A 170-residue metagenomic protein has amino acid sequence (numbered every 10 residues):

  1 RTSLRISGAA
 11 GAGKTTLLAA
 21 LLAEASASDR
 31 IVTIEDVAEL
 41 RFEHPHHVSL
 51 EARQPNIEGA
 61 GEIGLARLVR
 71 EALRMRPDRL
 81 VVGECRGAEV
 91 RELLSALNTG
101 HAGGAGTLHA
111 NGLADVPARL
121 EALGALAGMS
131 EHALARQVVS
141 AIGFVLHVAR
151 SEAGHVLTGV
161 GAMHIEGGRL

Functional and structural regions predicted by a protein language model:
S3: Walker A (P-loop) ATP-phosphate-binding motif of ABC ATPase nucleotide-binding domains
I6: Hydrophobic anchor at the beta1->P-loop junction of P-loop NTPases
G11: Walker A (P-loop) phosphate-binding loop of P-loop NTPases
K14: Conserved lysine of the Walker
A19-R70, V116-L120: P-loop NTPase switch/communication element
F42, A72-H147, E152, T158-I165: Conserved P-loop NTPase nucleotide-binding/switch module
H47-I63, L108, A133, H155-L170: C-terminal lobe/lid and adjacent interdomain/linker elements of RecA-like ASCE P-loop ATPase modules
